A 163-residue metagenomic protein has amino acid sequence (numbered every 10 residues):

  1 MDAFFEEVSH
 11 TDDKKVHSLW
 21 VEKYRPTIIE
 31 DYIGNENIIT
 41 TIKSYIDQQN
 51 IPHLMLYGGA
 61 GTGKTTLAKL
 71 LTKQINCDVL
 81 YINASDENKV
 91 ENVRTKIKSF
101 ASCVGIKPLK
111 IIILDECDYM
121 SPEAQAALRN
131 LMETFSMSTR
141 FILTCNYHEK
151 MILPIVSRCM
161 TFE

Functional and structural regions predicted by a protein language model:
M1-F162: P-loop/Walker A NTP-binding region and its immediately flanking N-terminal helices in P-loop NTPase folds
